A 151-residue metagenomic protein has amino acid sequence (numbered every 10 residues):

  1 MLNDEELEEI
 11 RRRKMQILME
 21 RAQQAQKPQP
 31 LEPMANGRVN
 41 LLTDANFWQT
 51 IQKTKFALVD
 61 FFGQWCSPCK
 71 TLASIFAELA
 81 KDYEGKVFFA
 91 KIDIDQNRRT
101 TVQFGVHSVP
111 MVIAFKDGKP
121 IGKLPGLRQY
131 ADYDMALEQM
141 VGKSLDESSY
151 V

Functional and structural regions predicted by a protein language model:
M1-G37, L145-V151: Non-globular targeting/processing and membrane-anchoring segments
L31-K53: Intrinsic low-complexity, intrinsically disordered segments
N40-T43, F61, L72-R99, V106-V109 (+1 more regions): Thiol-based oxidoreductase modules, predominantly thioredoxin-like and allied folds used for disulfide exchange
L41, A57, K123: Conserved beta-strand positions that form and line the central face of beta-propeller blades
Q49-T50, T100, A136: CheY-like receiver
Q52-Q64: Short active-site neighborhood of thiol/selenol oxidoreductases, capturing the structured segment around
C66-C69: Hydrophobic heptad-repeat coiled-coil signature
S108-Y150: Non-catalytic, surface beta->alpha helical segment in thiol-disulfide oxidoreductase systems
